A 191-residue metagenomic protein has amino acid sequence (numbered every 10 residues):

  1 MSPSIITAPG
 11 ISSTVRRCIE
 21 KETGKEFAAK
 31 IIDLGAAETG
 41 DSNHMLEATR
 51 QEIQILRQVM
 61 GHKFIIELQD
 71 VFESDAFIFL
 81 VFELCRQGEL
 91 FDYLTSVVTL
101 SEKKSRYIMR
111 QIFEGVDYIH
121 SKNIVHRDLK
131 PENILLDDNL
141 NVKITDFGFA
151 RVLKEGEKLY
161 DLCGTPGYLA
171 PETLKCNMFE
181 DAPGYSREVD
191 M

Functional and structural regions predicted by a protein language model:
T14-A36: Glycine-rich ATP phosphate-binding loop
I32-M60: Conserved N-lobe beta3->alphaC-helix segment of eukaryotic protein kinase catalytic domains
I66, D75-E83, F91-D92: A conserved loop-to-beta-strand element in the N-lobe of protein kinase catalytic cores that borders the ATP-binding
D70-V71: A short, aromatic-enriched beta-strand patch in the conserved N-lobe beta-sheet of the protein kinase catalytic domain
F91-L100: AlphaC helix of the protein kinase catalytic domain
I108-M109: Activation segment signature within eukaryotic-like protein kinase domains
E114-I124: Protein kinase catalytic-loop region centered on the HRD/HxD motif
